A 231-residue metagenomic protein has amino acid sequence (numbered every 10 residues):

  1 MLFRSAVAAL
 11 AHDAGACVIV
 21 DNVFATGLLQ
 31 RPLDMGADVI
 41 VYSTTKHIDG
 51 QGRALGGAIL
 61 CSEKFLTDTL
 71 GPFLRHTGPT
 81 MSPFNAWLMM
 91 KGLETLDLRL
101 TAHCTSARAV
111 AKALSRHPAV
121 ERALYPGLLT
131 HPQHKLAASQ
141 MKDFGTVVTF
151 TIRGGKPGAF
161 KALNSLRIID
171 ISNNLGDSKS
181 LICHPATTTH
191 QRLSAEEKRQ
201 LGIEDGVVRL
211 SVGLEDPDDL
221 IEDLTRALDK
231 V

Functional and structural regions predicted by a protein language model:
F3-A119, L124: Conserved PLP-enzyme active-site core in the AAT-like
R4, R99, S180-V231: PLP-dependent enzyme catalytic core of the Aspartate aminotransferase-like
F24, L129, K179: Active-site-proximal loop/turn and secondary-structure-junction residues that shape catalytic pockets, frequently
A54-G56, D143-V147, D205-R209: Short, solvent-exposed beta-strand edge segments and adjacent coil->beta transition regions
T69-L70, G158-A162, L220-L224: Hydrophobic side chains in well-ordered alpha-helices
M89-L98, T146-R153, R209-G213: Short, well-ordered beta-strand elements within core beta-sheets of diverse protein domains
R108-G176, L193-R199: Conserved small-domain helix->loop->beta segment predominantly found in fold-type I
